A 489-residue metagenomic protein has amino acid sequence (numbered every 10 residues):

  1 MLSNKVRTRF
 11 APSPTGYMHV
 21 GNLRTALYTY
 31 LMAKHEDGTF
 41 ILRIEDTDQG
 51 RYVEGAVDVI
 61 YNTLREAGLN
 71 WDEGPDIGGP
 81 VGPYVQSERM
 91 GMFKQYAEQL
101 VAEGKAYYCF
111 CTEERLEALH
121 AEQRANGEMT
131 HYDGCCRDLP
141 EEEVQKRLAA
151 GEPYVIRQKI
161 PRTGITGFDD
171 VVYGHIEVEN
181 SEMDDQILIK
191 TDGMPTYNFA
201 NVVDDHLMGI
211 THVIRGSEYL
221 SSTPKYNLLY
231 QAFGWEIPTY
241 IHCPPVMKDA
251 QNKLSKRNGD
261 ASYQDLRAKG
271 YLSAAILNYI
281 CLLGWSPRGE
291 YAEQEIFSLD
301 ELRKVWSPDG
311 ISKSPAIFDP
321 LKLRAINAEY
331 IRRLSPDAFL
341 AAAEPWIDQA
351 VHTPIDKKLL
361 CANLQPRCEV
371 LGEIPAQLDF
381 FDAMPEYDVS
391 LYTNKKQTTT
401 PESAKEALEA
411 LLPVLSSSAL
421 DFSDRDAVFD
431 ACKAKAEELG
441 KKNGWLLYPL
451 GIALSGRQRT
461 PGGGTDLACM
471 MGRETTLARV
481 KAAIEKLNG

Functional and structural regions predicted by a protein language model:
L2-A125, S222-W235, A275: N-terminal Rossmann-like or analogous alpha/beta NTP/dinucleotide-binding catalytic cores that position adenine
V20, L266-A274, K313-D319, H352-L360 (+1 more regions): Structural motif
T29, I60, L100, G104 (+8 more regions): Residue-level signal for inorganic ion chemistry
K34-D46, F199-H212, F233-M247, T460-D466 (+1 more regions): Glycine-rich phosphate/pyrophosphate-binding loops and their adjacent beta-strand/loop elements at enzyme active sites
P83-S87, F110, I189-K190, M208-Y219 (+5 more regions): Conserved phosphate-binding loops in nucleotide/dinucleotide-binding enzymes
A102, Y107-H242, K248-L254, S262: Active-site cores that bind ATP or allylic diphosphates and position pyrophosphate for catalysis
P336-L439: Small-residue-rich helix-loop
D426-N488: Charged substrate- and nucleic-acid-binding regions of tRNA-handling and nucleotidyl-transfer enzymes, centered on
